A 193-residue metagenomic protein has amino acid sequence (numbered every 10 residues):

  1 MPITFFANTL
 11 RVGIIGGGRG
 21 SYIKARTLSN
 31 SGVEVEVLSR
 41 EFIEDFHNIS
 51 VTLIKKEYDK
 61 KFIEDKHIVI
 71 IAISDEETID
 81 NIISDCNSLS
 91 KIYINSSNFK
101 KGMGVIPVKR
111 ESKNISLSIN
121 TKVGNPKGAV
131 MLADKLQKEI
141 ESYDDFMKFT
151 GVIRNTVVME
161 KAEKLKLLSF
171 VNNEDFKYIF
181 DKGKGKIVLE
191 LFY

Functional and structural regions predicted by a protein language model:
M1-R26, F149-K164, N172-D175: Glycine-rich adenosine-cofactor-binding loop
I23, S31-H47: NAD(P)-binding Rossmann-fold cofactor-contacting core
V35, L53, I92-Y93: Hydrophobic beta-strand scaffold residues
L38, F62-E77: Rossmann-like NAD(P)-binding element
N48-E64: Glycine-rich, highly charged phosphate/nucleotide-binding loops
H67-I73, G104-G124: Short basic, glycine-rich beta-strand/loop surfaces that mediate nucleic-acid
I68-A72, I79-V105: ADP-ribose/adenylate-binding Rossmann-like module
T121-Y193: An accessory alpha-helical subdomain
